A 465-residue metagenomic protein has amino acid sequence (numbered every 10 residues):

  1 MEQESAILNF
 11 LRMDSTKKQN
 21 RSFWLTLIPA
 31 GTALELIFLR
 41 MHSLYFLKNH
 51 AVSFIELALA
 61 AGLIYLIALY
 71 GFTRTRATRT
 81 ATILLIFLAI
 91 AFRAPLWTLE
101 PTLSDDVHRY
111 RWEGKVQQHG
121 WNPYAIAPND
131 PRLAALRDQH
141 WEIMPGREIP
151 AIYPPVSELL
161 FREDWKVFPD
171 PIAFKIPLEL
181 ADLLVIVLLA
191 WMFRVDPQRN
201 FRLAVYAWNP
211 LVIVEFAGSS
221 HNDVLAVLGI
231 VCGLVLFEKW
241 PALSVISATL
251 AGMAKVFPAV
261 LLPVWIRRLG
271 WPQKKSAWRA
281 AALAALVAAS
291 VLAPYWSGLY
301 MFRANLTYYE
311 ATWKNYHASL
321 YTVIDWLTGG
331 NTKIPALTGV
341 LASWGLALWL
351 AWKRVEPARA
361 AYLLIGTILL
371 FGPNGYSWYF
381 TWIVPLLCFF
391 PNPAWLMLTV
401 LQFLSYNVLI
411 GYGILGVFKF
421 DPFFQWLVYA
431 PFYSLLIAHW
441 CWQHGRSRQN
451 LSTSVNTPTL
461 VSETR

Functional and structural regions predicted by a protein language model:
A6-P95, R194, K353, A358 (+2 more regions): Start-transfer (signal-anchor) and selected internal transmembrane alpha helices of multi-pass inner/ER membrane
I64-G71, E163, D170-P197, L228 (+2 more regions): Transmembrane-helix motifs of polytopic, lipid-linked glycan transferases
T78-P177: Intramembrane catalytic core of multi-pass membrane enzymes that act on lipidic substrates
R79-L84, L189-L211: Transmembrane-helix signature of polytopic, membrane-embedded enzymes that assemble or transfer cell-envelope glycans
L85-F92, P272-W296: Hydrophobic alpha-helical membrane-interfacial segments at the cytosolic entry of transmembrane helices
D182, I186, A289-P294, M301 (+2 more regions): Aromatic/glycine/proline-enriched transmembrane-helix motif characteristic of membrane-embedded glycan-assembly enzymes
I186-W191, V214, L225-P241, I365: Specific aromatic-rich, kink-prone transmembrane helix
N392-L460, R465: Aromatic-enriched
